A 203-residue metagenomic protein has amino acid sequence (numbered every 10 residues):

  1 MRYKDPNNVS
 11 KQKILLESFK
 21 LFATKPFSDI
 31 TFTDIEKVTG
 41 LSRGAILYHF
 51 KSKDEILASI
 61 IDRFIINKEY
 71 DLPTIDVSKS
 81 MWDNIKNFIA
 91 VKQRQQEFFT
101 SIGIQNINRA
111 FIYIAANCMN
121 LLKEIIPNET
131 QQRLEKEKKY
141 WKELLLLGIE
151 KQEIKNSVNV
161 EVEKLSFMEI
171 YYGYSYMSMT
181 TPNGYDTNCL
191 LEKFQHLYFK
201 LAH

Functional and structural regions predicted by a protein language model:
M1-V9: N-terminal intrinsically disordered/low-complexity leader segments
R2, K13, E17, L21-R63: Helix-turn-helix
K53, I60, F64, K68 (+4 more regions): Hydrophobic/aromatic residues within well-ordered alpha-helical segments
S59, P73-N108, V160-F167, L191: Hydrophobic alpha-helical connector segments
D83, N120-K151, V162, E192: Amphipathic alpha-helical packing segments from all-alpha helical-bundle domains
N87-F98, K139-K151, L165-H203: C-terminal peripheral helix-coil segments that are non-catalytic and often amphipathic
E97-I125: Amphipathic alpha-helical segments used for helix-helix packing
I154-K155: Conserved hydrophobic residue
